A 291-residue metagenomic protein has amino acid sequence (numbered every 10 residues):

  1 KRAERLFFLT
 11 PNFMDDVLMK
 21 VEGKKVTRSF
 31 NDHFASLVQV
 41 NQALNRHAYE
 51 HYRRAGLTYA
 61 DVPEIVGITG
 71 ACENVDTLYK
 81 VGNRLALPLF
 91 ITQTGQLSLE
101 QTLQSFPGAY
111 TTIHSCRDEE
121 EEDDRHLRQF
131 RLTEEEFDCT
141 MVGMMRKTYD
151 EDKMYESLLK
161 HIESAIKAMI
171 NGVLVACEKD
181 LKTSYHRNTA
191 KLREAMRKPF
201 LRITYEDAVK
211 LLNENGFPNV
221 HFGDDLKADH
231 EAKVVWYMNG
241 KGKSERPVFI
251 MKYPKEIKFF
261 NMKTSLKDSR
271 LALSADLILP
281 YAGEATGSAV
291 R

Functional and structural regions predicted by a protein language model:
R2-T140: Class II aminoacyl-tRNA synthetase-like tRNA-binding/catalytic domains
E22-K24, Q39, G56, E178 (+3 more regions): Short, flexible coil/linker elements and helix-boundary hinge sites characteristic of intrinsically disordered
Q42, R46, E50, E156-K167: Short, well-ordered alpha-helical segments
A48-G56, I166-C177, L212, G216: A generic secondary-structure signal for well-formed alpha-helical elements
A60-G70, L174-T189: Short, glycine/acidic-rich hinge or "gate" loops at secondary-structure transitions that mediate conformational
D76-K153, S157-S164, K182-A190, A195-R291: A translation/RNA-centric and nucleic-acid-associated enzymatic feature enriched in Class II aminoacyl-tRNA synthetases
